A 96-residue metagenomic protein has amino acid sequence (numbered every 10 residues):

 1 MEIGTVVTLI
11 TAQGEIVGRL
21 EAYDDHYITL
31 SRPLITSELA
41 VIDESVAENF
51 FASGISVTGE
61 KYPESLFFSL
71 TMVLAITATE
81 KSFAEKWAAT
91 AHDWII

Functional and structural regions predicted by a protein language model:
M1-I96: Conserved RNA-binding domains used in RNP assembly and mRNA/RNA metabolism
